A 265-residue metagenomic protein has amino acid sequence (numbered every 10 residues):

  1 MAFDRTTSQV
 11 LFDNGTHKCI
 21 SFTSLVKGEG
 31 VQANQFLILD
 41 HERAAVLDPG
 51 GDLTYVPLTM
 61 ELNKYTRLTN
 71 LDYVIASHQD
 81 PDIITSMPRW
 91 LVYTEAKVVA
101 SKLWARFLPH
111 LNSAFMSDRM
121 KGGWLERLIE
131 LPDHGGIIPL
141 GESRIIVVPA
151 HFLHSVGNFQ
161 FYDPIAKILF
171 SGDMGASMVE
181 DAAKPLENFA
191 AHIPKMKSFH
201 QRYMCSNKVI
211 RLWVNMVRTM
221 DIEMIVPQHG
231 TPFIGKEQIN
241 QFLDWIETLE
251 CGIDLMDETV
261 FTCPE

Functional and structural regions predicted by a protein language model:
D4-R5, N14, K102-G157, C205-N215: Metallo-beta-lactamase
R5-K64, Q160-D163, K167-S171: Conserved beta-strand hairpin/beta-sheet module of binuclear metal-dependent hydrolase folds, prominently
S21-K27, G50-D52, V74-S77, I145-H151 (+1 more regions): Short, flexible loop segments at the rims of nucleotide/cofactor-binding pockets, characterized by
T54, Q79-I84, A105-L108, H134-G136 (+3 more regions): Active-site environment of divalent metal-dependent phosphoester hydrolases
N63-H134, W245-G252: Active-site HxH/HxHxD metal-binding segment of metal-dependent hydrolases
F107-N112, E180, T259-V260: Short, charged, surface-exposed secondary-structure boundary motifs
A150-P227, T231-K236, T248-L249: Metallo-beta-lactamase
H229-E265: Binuclear metal-ion centers of metallo-dependent hydrolases, dominated by the metallo-beta-lactamase
